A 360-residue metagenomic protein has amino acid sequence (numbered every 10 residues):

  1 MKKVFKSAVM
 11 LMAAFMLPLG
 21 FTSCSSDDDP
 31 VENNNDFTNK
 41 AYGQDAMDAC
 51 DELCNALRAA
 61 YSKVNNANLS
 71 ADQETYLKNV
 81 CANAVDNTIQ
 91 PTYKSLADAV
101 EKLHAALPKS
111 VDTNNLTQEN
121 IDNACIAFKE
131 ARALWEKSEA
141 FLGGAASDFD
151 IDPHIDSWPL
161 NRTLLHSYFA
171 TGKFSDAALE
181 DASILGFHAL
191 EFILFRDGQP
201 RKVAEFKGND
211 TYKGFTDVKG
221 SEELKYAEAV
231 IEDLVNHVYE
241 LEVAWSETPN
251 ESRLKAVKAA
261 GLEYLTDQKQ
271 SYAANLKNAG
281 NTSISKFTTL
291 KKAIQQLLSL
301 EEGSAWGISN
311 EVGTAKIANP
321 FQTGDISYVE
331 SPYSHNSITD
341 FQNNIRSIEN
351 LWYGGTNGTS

Functional and structural regions predicted by a protein language model:
M1, A14, V31-N35: PLP-dependent class I/II
M1-L11: Bacterial N-terminal signal peptides that target proteins for export
M12-P18: Sec-dependent N-terminal signal peptides of Gram-positive bacterial secreted proteins and lipoproteins
L19-S23: C-terminal motif of bacterial Sec signal peptides marking the signal peptidase cleavage site
S25-D28: Bacterial signal peptide processing site
V31-S360: Mature extracytoplasmic or organellar-lumen-exposed domains after removal of signal/transit peptides
